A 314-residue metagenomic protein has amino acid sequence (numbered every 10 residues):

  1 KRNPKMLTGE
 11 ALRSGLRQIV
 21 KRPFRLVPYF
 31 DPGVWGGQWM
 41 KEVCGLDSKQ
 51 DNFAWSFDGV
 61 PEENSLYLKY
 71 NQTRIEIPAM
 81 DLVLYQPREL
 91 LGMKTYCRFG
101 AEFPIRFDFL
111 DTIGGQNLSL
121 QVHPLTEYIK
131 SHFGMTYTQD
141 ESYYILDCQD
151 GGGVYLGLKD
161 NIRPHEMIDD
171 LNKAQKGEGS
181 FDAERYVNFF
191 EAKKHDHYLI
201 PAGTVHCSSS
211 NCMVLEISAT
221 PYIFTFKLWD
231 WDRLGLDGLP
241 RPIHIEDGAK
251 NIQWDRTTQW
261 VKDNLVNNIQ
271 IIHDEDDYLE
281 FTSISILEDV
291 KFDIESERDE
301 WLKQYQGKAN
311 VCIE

Functional and structural regions predicted by a protein language model:
K1-H165, D230-I272, Y278-F281: Transition-metal
F109, L118, M135, E141-Y144 (+6 more regions): His/acidic/aromatic-lined binding-pocket segments of jelly-roll/cupin-type domains and related regulatory beta-sandwich
L118, E141-S142, S210-D232: A short hydrophobic beta-strand segment most commonly corresponding to one strand of the jelly-roll/cupin
L120-H123, E191-S210, I217-A219, E314: Conserved metal-binding segment of the jelly-roll/cupin
H123, I145, H195, I284 (+1 more regions): Short hydrophobic/aromatic patches on the structural cores and recognition surfaces of FHA
I129-S131, V205-S210, L215-S218, T225 (+2 more regions): Short beta-strand His + acidic residue motifs that chelate non-heme Fe in jelly-roll/DSBH and cupin folds
D147-L199: Intrinsically disordered, low-complexity linker/loop segments enriched in Gly/Pro and charged/polar residues
N267-E314: Acidic/His-leaning functional-site neighborhoods
